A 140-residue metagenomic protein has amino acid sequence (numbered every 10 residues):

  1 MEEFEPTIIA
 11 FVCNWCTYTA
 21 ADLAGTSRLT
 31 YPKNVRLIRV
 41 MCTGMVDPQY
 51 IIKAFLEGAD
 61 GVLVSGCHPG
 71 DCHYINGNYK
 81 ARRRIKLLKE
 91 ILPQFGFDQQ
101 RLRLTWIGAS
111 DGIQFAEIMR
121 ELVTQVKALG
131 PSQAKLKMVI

Functional and structural regions predicted by a protein language model:
M1-I140: Iron-sulfur-associated redox domains of electron-transfer enzymes in respiratory and anaerobic energy metabolism
